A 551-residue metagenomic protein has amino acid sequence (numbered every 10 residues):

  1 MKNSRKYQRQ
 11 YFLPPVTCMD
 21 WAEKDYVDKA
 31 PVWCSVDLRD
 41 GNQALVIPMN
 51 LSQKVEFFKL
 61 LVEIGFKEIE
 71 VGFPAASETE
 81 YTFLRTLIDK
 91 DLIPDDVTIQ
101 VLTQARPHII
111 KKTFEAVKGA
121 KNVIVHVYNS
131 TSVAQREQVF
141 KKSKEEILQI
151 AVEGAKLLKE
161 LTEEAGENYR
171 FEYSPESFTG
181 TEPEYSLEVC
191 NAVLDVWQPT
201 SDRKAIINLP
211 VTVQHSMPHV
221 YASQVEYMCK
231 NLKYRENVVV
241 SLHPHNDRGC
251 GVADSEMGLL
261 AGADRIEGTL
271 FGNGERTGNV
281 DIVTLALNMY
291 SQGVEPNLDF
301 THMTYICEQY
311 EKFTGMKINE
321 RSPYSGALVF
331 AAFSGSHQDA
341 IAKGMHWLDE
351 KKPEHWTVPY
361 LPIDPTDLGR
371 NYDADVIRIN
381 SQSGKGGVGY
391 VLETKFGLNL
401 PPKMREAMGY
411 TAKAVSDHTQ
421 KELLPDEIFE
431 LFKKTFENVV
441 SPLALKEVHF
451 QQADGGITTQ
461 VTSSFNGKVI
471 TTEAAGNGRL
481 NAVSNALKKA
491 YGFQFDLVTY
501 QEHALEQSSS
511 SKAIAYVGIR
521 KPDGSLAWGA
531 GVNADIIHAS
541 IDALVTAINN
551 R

Functional and structural regions predicted by a protein language model:
M1-P107, N371, V376-I379, S383 (+1 more regions): N-terminal capping/small domains of soluble enzymes
K2-R39, G293-E473, S509-K512: A mid-to-C-terminal "edge-of-domain" accessory segment
K2-Y7, W33, I47-E68, L84-K90 (+3 more regions): Alpha/beta enzyme core
D40, A44, P74-E78, S132-A134 (+5 more regions): Short, small-residue-enriched loops and turns at beta-alpha junctions that line or gate enzyme active sites
L209-V211, V239, E267-E275, L287-D299 (+3 more regions): Short beta-alpha connecting loops at secondary-structure transitions that line or flank enzyme active sites
S216-E350: Catalytic alpha/beta core domains of metabolic enzymes, predominantly
T459-S463, L505-W528: Positively charged, aromatic-enriched nucleic acid-contacting surfaces
S525-W528, V532-R551: Mixed-charge, glycine-accented linear interaction segment located at domain edges/termini
